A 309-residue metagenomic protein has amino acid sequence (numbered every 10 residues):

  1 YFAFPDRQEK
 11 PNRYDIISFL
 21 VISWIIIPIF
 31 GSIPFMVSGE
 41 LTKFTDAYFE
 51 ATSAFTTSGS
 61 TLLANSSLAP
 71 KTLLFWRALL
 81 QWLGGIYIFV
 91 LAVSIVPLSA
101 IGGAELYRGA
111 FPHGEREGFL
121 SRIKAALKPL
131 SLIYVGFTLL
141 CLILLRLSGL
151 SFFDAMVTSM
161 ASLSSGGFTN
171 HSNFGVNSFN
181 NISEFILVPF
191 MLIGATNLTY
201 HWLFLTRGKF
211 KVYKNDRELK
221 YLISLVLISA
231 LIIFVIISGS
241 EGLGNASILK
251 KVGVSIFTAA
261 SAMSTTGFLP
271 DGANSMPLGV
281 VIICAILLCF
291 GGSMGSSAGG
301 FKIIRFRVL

Functional and structural regions predicted by a protein language model:
Y1-L309: Membrane-proximal intracellular helices of multi-pass ion channels
